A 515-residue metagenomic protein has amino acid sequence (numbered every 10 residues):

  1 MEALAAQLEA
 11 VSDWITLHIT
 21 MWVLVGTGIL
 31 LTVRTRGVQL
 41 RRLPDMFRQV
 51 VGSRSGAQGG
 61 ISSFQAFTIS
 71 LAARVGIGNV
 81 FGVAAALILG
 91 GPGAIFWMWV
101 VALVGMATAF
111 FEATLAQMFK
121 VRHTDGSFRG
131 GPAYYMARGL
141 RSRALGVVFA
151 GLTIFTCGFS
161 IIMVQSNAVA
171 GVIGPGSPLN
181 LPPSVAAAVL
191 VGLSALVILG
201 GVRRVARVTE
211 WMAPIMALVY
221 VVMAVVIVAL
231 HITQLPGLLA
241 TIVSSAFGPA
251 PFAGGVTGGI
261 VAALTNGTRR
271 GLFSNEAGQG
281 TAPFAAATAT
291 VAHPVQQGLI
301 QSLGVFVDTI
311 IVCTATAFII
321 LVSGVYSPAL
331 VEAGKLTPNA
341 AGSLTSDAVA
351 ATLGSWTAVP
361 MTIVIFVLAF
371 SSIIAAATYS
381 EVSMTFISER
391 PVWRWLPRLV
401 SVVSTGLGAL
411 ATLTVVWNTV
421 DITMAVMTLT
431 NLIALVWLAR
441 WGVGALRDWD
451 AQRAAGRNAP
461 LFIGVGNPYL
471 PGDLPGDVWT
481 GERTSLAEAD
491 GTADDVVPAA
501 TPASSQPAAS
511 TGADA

Functional and structural regions predicted by a protein language model:
M1-I77, L87-A94, G105, W437 (+6 more regions): N-terminal alpha-helical transmembrane segments of multi-pass membrane transport and channel/translocase proteins
V23-F47, N167-I173, P183-V243, W417-A454: Membrane-interface loop-to-helix entry segments
T27-T32, V101-G126, P132-A133, A137-N167 (+2 more regions): Helix-loop-helix module between adjacent transmembrane segments
T35-Q39, N79-V83, P92, S160-A170 (+5 more regions): Transmembrane helix-loop junctions in multi-pass membrane proteins
G37-S63, A85-L87, G91-A94, A107-L140 (+3 more regions): Flexible loop linkers connecting adjacent transmembrane helices in multi-pass alpha-helical membrane transporters
G56-S63, P92-V100, Y134-A150, N180-P183 (+3 more regions): Membrane-interface alpha-helices at helix entry/exit sites of multi-pass transporters
A57-L89, L115-M118, T124-A133, A137 (+2 more regions): Alpha-helical membrane segments and immediately flanking helix-loop junctions that form or couple to the substrate/ion
F111-K120, V225-T241, A253-G255, T288-A289 (+2 more regions): Extracellular/periplasmic helix-exit of transmembrane alpha-helices
